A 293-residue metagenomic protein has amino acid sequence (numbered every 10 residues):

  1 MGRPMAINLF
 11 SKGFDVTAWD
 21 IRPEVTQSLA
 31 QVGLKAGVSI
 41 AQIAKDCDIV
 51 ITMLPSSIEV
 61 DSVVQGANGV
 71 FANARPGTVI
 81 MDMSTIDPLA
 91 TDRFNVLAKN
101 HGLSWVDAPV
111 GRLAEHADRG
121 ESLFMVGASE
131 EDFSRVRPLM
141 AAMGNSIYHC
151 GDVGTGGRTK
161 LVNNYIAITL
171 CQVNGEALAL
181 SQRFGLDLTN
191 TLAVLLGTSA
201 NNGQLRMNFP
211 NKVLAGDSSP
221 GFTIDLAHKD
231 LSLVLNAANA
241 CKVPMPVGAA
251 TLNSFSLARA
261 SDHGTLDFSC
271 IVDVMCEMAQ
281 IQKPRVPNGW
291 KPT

Functional and structural regions predicted by a protein language model:
M1-T52, T78, M83: NAD(P)+-binding Rossmann beta1-loop-alpha1 motif at the extreme N-terminus of oxidoreductases
I21-R22, S56, S129: Residues in the short beta-alpha loop(s) of Rossmann-like NAD(P)-binding domains
I40-S104: Rossmann-fold NAD(P) dinucleotide-binding segment
I86-Y165: Rossmann-fold dinucleotide-binding core
G120-G127, Y148, D152-F184, T189 (+2 more regions): Active-site-proximal catalytic alpha-helix in oxidoreductases
G157, I166, N202-C270: Interdomain hinge/lid region at the active-site interface of Rossmann-like NAD(P)-dependent oxidoreductases
S256-T293: NAD(P)-dependent dehydrogenase/reductase Rossmann-like domain
